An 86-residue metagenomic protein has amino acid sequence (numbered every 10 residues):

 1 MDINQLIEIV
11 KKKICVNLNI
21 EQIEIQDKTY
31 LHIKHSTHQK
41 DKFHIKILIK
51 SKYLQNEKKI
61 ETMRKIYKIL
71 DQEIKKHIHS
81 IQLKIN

Functional and structural regions predicted by a protein language model:
M1-N86: N-terminal, polar/charged subdomain of small-to-medium soluble alpha/beta proteins
